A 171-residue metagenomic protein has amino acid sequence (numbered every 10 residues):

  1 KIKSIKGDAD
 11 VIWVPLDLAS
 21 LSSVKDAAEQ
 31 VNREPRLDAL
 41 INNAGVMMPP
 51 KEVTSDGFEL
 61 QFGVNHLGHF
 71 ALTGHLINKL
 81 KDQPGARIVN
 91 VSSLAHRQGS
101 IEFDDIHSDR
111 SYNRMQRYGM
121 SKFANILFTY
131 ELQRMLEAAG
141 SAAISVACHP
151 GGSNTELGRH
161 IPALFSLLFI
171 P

Functional and structural regions predicted by a protein language model:
K1-P162: Rossmann-fold NAD(P)H-dependent dehydrogenase/reductase core
P162-P171: Terminal hydrophobic/aromatic helix or amphipathic segment near a protein terminus
